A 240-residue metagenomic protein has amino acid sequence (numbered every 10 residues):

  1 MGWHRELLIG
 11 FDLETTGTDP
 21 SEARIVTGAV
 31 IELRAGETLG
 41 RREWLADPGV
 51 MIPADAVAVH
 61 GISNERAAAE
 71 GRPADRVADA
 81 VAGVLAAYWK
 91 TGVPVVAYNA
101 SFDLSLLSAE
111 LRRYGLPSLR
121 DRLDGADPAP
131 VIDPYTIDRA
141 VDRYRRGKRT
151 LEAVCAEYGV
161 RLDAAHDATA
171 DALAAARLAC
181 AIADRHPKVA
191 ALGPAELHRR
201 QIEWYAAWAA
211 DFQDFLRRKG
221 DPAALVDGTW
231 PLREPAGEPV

Functional and structural regions predicted by a protein language model:
M1-R24, L33-L39, A69-V240: DEDD superfamily 3′-5′ metal-dependent exonuclease/proofreading module
T15, T27, V59: Short glycine/serine/threonine-biased micro-segments
A29-I31: Conserved hydrophobic/aromatic positions in well-ordered beta-strands
G40-H60: Short, surface-exposed acidic-centric catalytic microdomains
I62-A68: Short glycine/proline- and acidic residue-enriched helix-loop micro-motifs that form flexible lids or anion-recognition
